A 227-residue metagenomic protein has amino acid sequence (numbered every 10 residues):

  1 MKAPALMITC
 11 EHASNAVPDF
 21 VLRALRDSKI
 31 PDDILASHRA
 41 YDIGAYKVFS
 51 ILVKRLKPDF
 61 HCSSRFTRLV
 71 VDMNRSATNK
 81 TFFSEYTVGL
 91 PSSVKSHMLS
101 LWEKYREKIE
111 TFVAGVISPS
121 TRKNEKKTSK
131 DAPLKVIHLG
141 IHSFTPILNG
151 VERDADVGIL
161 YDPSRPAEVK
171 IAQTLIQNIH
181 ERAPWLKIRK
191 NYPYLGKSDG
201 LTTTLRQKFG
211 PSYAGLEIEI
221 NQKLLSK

Functional and structural regions predicted by a protein language model:
M1-K227: N-terminal catalytic or cofactor-binding beta/alpha core of small enzyme domains
